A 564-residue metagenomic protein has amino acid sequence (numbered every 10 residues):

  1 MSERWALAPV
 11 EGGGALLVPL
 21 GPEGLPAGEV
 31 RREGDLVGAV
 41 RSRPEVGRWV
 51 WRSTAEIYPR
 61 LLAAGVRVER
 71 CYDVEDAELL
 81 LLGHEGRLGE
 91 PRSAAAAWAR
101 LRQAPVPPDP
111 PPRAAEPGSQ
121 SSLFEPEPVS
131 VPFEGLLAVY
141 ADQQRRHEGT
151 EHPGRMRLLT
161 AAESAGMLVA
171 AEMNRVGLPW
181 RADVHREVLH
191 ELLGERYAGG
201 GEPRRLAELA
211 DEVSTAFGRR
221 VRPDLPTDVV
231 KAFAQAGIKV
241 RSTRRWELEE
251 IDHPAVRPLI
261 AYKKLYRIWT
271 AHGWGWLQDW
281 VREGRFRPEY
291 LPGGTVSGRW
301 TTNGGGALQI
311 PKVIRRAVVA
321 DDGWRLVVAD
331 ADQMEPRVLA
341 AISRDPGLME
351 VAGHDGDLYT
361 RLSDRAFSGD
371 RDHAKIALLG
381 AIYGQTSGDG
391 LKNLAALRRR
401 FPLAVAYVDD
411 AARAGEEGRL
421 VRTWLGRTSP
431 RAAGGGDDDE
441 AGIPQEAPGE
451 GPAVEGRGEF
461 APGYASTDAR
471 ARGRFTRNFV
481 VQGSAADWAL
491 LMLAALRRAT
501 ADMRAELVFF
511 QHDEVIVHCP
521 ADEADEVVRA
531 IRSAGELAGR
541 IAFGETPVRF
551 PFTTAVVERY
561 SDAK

Functional and structural regions predicted by a protein language model:
M1-L25, S119-E125, V129-I310, G323-R325 (+5 more regions): Conserved "right-hand" nucleotidyltransferase catalytic core of DNA-directed polymerases
M1-R92: Conserved RNase H-like, two-metal-ion catalytic cores of nucleic-acid enzymes
S53-T54, Y58, L189-R222, F401 (+3 more regions): Polymerase palm active-site segment centered on the conserved acidic dipeptide of motif C
V74-P153, M167-L168, E172-N174, Y197 (+3 more regions): Helical catalytic core of nucleic-acid polymerases
G298, D330, A489, L496 (+3 more regions): Hydrophobic, well-ordered secondary-structure elements that form the walls of internal hydrophobic environments
V319-D321, A489, T500-M503, V508-H512 (+1 more regions): A structural signal for short secondary-structure junctions
V481-A501: Short amphipathic alpha-helix segments
V517-A521: Short beta-strand-to-loop capping motifs
